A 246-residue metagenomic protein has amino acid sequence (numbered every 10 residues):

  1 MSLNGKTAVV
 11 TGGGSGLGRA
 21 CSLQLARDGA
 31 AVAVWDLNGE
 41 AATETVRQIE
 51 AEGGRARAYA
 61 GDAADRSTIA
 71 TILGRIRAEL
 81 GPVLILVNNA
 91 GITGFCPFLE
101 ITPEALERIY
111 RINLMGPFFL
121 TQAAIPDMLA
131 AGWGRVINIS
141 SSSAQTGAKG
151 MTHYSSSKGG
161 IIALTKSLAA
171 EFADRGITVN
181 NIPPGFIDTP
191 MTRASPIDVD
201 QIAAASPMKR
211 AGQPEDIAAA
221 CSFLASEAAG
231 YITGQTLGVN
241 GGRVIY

Functional and structural regions predicted by a protein language model:
L3-A33: Canonical Rossmann dinucleotide-binding motif of NAD(H)/NADP(H)-dependent dehydrogenases/reductases, specifically
C96-L99, T146-T152, D174-R175, K209 (+1 more regions): Active-site loop immediately N-terminal to the catalytic Tyr-X3-Lys motif of short-chain dehydrogenase/reductase
P97-F98, A105-Y110, I202: Substrate-binding pocket helix/loop in short-chain dehydrogenase/reductase
T121, S157, T165: Active-site helix of classical SDR
P126, A170-D174, G230: Alpha-helical segment proximal to the catalytic Tyr-Lys
S141: Residue(s) in the substrate-gating loop at a strand-loop-helix junction that position the organic substrate next
A173, T178, I232-G234, N240: Short, small/polar-rich loop/turn modules that mediate ligand/substrate recognition or access, typified
